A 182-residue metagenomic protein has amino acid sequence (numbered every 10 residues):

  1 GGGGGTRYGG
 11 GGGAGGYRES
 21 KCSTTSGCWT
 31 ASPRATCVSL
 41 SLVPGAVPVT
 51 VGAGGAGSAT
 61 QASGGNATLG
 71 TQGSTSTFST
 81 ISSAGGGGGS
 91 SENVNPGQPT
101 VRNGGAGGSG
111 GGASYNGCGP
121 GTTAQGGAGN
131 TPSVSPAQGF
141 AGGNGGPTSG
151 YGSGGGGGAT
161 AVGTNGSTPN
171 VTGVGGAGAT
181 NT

Functional and structural regions predicted by a protein language model:
G1-T182: Glycine-biased low-complexity/repetitive sequence motifs
